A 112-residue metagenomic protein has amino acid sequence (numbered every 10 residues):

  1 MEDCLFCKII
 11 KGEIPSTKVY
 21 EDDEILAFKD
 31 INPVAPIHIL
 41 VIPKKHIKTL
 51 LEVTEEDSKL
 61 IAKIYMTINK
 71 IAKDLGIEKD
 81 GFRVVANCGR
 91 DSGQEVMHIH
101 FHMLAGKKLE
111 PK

Functional and structural regions predicted by a protein language model:
M1-K112: HIT superfamily nucleotide-processing domains
